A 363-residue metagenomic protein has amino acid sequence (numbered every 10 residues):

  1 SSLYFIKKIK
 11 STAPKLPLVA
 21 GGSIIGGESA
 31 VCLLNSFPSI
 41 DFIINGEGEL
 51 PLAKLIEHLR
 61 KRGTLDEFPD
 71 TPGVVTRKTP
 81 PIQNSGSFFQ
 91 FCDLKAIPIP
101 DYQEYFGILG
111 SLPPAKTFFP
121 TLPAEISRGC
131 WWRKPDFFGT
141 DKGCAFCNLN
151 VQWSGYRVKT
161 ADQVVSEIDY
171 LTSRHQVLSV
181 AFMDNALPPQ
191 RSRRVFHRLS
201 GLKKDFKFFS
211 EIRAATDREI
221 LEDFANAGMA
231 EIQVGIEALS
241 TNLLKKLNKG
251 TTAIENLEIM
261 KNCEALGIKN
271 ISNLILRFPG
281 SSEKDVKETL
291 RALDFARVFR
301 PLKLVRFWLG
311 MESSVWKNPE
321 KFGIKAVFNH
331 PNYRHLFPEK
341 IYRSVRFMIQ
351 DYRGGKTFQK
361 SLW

Functional and structural regions predicted by a protein language model:
S1, G26-E28, L52, I82 (+9 more regions): Flexible loop/turn segments at secondary-structure boundaries
S1-F89: Glycine-rich beta-alpha loop elements in corrinoid/cobalamin-binding modules across cobalamin-dependent enzymes
F5-I6, L34-F37, L59-R60, V195-L199 (+3 more regions): Short secondary-structure boundary/capping segments
K15-A20, A161-I271, L276-K284, E288-R291 (+2 more regions): Conserved SAM/AdoMet-binding glycine-rich loop
C32-K54, N226-E231, R291-F307: Structural recognition of alpha->loop->beta junctions
V75-I82, K284-W363: C-terminal accessory regions of radical SAM enzymes
I97, Y102-F119: Flexible, low-complexity linker/hinge segments
P114-A161: Canonical Radical SAM [4Fe-4S] cluster-binding loop centered on the CxxxCxxC motif and its immediate flanking residues
